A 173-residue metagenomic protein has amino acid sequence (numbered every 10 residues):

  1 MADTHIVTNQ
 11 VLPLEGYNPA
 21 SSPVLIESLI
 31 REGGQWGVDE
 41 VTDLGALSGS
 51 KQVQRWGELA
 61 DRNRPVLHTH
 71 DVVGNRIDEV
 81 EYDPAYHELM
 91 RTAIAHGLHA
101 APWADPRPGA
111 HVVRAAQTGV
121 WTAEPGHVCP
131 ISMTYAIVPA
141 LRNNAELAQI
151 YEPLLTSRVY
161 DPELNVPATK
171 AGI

Functional and structural regions predicted by a protein language model:
M1-R107: Extended, charge-enriched "interface" segments that sit outside catalytic cores
Y82-I173: Glycine-rich flavin
